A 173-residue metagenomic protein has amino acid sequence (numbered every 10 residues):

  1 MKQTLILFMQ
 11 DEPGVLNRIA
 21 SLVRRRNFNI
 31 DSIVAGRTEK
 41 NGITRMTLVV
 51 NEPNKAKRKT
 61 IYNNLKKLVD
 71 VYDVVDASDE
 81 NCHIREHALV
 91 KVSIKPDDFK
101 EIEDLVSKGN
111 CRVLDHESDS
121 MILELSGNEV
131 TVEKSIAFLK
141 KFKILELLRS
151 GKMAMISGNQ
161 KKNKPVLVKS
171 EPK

Functional and structural regions predicted by a protein language model:
M1-R45, V49-K173: Long, contiguous binding/interaction regions
